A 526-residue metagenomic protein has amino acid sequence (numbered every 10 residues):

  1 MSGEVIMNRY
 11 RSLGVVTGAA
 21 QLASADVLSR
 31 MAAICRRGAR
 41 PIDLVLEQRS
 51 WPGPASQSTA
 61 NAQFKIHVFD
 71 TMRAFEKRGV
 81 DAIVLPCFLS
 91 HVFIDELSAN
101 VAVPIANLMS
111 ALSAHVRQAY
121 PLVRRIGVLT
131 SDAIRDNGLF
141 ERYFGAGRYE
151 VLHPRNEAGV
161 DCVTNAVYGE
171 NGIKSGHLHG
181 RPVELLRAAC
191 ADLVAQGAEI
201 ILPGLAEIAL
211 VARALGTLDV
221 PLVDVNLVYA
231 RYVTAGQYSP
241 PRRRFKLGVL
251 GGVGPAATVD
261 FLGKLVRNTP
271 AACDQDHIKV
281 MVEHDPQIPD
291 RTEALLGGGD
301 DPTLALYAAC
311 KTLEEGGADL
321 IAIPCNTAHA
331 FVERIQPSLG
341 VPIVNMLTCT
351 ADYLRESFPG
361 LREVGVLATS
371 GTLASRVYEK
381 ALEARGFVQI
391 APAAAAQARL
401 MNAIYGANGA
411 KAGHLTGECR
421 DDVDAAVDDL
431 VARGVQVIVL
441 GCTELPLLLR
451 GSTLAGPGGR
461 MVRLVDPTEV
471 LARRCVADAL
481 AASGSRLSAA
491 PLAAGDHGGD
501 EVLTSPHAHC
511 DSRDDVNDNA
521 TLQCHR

Functional and structural regions predicted by a protein language model:
S2-C510, N517-R526: Non-catalytic structural scaffold of enzyme domains
